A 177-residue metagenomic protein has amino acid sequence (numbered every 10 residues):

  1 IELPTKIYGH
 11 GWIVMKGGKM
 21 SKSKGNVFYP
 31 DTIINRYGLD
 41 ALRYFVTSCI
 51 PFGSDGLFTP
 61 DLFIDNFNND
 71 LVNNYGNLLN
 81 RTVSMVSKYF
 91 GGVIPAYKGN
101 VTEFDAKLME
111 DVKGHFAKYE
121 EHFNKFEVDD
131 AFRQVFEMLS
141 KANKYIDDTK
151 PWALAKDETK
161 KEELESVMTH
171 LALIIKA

Functional and structural regions predicted by a protein language model:
I1: Metal-dependent nuclease catalytic cores in nucleic-acid-processing enzymes, especially RNase H-like/related
T5-G9: Beta-strand segments within the central parallel beta-sheet cores of soluble alpha/beta enzyme folds
W12-V101: Catalytic adenosine-cofactor/nucleotide-binding cores of aminoacyl-tRNA synthetases and other
K22, I33-I34, F63-N74, F104-V112 (+3 more regions): Secondary-structure capping and boundary motifs in well-ordered enzyme cores
D55-P60, K113-E121: Short, charged/polar, low-complexity loop and linker segments that flank or interrupt alpha-helical bundles
L79-Y119, L139-K160, L164: Conserved, charged catalytic cores of large soluble enzymes
